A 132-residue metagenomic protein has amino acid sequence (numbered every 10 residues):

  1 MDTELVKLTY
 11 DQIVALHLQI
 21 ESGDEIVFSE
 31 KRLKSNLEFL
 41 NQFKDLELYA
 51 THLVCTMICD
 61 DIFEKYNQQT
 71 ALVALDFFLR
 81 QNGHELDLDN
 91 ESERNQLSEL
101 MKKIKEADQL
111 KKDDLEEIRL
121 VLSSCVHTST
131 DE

Functional and structural regions predicted by a protein language model:
M1-E132: FIC/Doc superfamily catalytic core
